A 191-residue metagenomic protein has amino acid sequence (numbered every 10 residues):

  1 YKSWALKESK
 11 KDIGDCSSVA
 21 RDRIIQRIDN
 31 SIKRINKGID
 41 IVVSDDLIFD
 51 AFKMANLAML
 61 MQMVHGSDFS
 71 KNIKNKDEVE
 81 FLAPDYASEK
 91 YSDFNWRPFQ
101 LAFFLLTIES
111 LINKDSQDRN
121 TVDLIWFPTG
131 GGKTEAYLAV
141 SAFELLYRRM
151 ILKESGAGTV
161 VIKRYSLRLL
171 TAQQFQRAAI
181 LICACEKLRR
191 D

Functional and structural regions predicted by a protein language model:
Y1-D191: N-terminal helicase ATP-binding lobe
